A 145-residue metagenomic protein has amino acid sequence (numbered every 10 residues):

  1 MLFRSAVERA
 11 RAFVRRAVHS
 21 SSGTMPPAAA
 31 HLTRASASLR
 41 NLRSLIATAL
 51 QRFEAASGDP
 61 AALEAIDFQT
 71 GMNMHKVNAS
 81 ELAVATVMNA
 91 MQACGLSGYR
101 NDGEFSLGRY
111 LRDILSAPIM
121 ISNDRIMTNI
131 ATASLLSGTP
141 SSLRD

Functional and structural regions predicted by a protein language model:
E8, A12-R15, S44-A47, Q51 (+3 more regions): Charged/polar positions within long, soluble alpha-helices
E8-A37, Q51-T70: Glycine-rich cofactor-pocket loops
S36, N73, I114-L115: Extended, low-aromatic, Leu/Ala- and acidic/polar-enriched alpha-helical coiled-coil segments that form the periplasmic
N41-N78, M91-N101: C-terminal helix-coil-helix/basic helical segment that borders enzyme active sites and/or dimer interfaces and provides
L96-D145: Glycine-rich phosphate/cofactor-binding loops in nucleotide/flavin-utilizing enzymes
